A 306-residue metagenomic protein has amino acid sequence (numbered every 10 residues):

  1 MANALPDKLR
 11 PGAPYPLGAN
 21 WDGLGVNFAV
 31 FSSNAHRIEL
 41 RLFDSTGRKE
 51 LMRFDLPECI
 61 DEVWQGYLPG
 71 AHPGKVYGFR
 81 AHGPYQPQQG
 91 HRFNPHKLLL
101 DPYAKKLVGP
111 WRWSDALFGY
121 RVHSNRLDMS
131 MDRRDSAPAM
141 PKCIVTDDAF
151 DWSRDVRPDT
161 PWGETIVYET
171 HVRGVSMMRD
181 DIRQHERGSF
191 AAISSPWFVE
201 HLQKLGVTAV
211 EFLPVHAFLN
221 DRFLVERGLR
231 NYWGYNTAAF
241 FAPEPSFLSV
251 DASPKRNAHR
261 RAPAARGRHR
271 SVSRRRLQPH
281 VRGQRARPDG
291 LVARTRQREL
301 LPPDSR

Functional and structural regions predicted by a protein language model:
M1-W21, E50, C59-V63, G70-V167 (+1 more regions): The feature marks proteins involved in alpha-glucan
L24-F28: Structural beta-strand segments of beta-rich domains
F31-R37: Short proline/glycine-enriched turn/loop motifs at strand-loop junctions of beta-rich domains
E39-R41: Beta-strand signatures of extracellular beta-sandwich domains
D44, P57-E58: Nucleic acid-processing catalytic cores of prokaryotic defense/repair systems
G47-F54: Surface-exposed loop/edge segments in extracytoplasmic proteins
M52, E62-Q65, S189, S195: Short S/T/G- and acidic-enriched coil/turn segments that sit immediately N-terminal to beta-strands in beta-sandwich
S136, D159, H171-R306: Substrate-binding/active-site clefts of carbohydrate-active enzymes
